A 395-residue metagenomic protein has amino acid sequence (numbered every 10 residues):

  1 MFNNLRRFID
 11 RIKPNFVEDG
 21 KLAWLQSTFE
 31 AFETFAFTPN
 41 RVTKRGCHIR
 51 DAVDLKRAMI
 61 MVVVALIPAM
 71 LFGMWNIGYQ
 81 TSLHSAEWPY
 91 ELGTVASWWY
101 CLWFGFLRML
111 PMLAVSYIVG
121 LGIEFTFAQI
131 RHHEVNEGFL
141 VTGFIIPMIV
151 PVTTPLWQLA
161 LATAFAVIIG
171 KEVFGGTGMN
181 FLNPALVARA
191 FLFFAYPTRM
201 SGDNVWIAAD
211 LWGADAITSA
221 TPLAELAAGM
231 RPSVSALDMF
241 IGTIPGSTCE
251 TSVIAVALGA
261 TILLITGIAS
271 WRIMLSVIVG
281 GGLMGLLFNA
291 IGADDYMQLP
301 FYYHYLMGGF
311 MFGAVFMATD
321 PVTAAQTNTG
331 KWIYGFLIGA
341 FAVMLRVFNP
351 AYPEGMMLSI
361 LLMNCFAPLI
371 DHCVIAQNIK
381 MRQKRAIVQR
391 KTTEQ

Functional and structural regions predicted by a protein language model:
M1-L113, T393-Q395: N-terminal signal-anchor module of multipass membrane proteins
T43-I49, G120-R131, I168-G178, L258-T266 (+1 more regions): C-terminal ends of transmembrane helices
M61-F72, M112-E124, F139-G143, P147 (+15 more regions): Alpha-helical transmembrane segments in multi-pass membrane proteins
L102-S116, T153-A162, M239, T243-V253 (+1 more regions): Structural signature of hydrophobic alpha-helical transmembrane segments
N136-I207: A generic, well-ordered mixed alpha/beta core segment in the N-terminal half of proteins
A160, F181-L186, F301-G308, K331 (+1 more regions): Loop-to-transmembrane alpha-helix initiation sites
G175-A257: Long hydrophobic alpha-helical segments that form multi-pass transmembrane helix bundles in integral membrane proteins
M274-V279, L283-N328: A beta-strand-loop signature enriched in Asp, Gly, Thr, and Trp that corresponds to the sialidase/neuraminidase Asp-box
